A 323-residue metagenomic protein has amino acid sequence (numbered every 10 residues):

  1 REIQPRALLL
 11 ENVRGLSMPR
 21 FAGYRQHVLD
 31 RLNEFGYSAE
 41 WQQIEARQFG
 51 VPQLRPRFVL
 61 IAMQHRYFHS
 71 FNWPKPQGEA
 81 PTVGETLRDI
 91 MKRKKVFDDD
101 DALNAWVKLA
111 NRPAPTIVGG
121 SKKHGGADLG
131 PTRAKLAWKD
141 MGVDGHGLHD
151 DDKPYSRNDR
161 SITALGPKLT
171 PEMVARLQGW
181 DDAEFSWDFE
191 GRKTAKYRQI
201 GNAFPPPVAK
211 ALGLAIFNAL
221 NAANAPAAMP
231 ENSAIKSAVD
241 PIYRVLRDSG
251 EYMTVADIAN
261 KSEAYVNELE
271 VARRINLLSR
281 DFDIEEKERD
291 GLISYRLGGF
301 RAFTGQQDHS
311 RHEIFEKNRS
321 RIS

Functional and structural regions predicted by a protein language model:
R1-D140: Class I S-adenosyl-L-methionine
D98-S323: C-terminal target-recognition/interaction regions appended to catalytic cores
